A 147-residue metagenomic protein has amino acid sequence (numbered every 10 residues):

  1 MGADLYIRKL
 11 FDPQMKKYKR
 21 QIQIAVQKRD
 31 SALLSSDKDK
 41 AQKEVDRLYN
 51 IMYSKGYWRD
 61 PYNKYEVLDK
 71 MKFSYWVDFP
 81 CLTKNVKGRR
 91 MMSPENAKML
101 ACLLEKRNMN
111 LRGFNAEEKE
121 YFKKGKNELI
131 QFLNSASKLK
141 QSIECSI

Functional and structural regions predicted by a protein language model:
M1-I147: Acidic (Asp/Glu-rich) sequence patches and key acidic residues that form negatively charged surfaces used
